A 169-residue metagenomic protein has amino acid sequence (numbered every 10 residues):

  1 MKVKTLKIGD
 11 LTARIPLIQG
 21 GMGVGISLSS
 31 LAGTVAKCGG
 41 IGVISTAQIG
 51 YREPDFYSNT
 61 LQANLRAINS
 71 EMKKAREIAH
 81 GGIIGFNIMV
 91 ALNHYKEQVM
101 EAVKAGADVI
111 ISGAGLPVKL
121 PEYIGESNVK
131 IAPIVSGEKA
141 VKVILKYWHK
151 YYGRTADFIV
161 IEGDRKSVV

Functional and structural regions predicted by a protein language model:
M1-V169: Active-site entrance/lid segments in N-terminal catalytic domains of soluble metabolic enzymes
